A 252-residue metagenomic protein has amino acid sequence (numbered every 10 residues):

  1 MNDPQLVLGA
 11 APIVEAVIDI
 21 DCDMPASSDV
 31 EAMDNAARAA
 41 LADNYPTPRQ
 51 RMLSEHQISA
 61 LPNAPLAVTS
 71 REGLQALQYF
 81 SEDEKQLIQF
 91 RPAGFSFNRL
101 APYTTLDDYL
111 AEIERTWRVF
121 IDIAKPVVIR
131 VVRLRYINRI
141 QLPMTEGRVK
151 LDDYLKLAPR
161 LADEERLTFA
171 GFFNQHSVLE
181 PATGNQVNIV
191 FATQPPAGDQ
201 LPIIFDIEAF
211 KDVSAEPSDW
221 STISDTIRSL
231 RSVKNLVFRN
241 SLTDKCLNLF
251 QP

Functional and structural regions predicted by a protein language model:
M1-F90, S96: N-terminal low-complexity, intrinsically disordered segments
Q5, R71-D83, L87, N98 (+2 more regions): Aromatic/basic-lined ligand-recognition segments that form π-stacking hydrophobic pockets flanked by Lys/Arg to engage
M24-A26, G94, R99-T105, A209-A215 (+1 more regions): A generic structural motif
D29, M33, T105-E112, T116 (+3 more regions): Short amphipathic alpha-helical segments
A40, N44, E112, T116-I123 (+1 more regions): Conserved short hydrophobic interaction patches
P62, V132-R139, L242-P252: Short, highly charged C-terminal tails/helix-capping segments
I88-I137: Aromatic- and glycine-enriched beta-alpha-beta binding-site module
P202-P252: Long, compositionally biased interface segments
